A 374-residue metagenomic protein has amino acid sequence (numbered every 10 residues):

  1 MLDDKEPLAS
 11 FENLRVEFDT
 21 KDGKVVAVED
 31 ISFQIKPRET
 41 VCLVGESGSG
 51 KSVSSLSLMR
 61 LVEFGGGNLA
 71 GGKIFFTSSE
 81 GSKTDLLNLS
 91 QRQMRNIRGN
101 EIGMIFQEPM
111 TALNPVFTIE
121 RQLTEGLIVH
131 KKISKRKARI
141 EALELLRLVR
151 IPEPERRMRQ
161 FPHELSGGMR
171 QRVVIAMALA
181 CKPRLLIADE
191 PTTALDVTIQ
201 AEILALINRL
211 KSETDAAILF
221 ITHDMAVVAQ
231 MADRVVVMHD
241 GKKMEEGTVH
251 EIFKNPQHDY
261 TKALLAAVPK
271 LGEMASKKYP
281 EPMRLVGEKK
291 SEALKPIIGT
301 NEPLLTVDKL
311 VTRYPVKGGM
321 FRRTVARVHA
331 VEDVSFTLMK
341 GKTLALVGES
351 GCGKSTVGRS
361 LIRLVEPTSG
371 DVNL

Functional and structural regions predicted by a protein language model:
K5-P7, K83, P152-E155, V249-T306 (+2 more regions): Short catalytic/signature loops enriched in Gly
L69-T84, G370-L374: Conserved ABC transporter NBD signature motif
T77, K137-R156: Conserved ABC ATPase "signature" region
A180-R184: A short, proline-enriched helix->beta-strand linker immediately N-terminal to the Walker B motif in ABC-type P-loop
R234, E246: Short, glycine/charged-rich "phosphate-handling" switch motifs in NTP-dependent and phosphotransfer domains
